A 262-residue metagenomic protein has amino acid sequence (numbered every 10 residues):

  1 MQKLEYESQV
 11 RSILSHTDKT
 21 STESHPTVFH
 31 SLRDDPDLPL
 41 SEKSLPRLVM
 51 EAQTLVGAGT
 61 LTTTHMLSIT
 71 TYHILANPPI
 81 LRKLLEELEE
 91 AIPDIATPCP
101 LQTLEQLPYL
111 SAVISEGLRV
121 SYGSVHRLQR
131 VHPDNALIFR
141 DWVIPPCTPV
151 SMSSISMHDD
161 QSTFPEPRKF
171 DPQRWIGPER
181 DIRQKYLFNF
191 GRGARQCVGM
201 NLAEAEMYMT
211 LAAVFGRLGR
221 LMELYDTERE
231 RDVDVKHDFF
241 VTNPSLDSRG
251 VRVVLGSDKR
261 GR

Functional and structural regions predicted by a protein language model:
M1-M66: Conserved cytochrome P450 catalytic core segment spanning the I/J/K helices
G59, V235, V251-V253: Domain-level recognition of soluble alpha/beta enzyme cores, biased toward histidine phosphatases/phosphomutases
T62-L75, T210: Short, small-residue alpha-helix embedded
L75-S124, R140, P145-T148, P165 (+1 more regions): Cytochrome P450 I-helix active-site segment
P78-I80, I176, I182-R183, M200-L246: Cytochrome P450 heme-binding "Cys pocket" and the immediately downstream C-terminal segment
P133-D134, M152-E179: Conserved cytochrome P450 K-helix/beta-meander segment immediately N-terminal to the heme-binding cysteine loop
P244-R262: C-terminal helix/juxtamembrane-tail motif
